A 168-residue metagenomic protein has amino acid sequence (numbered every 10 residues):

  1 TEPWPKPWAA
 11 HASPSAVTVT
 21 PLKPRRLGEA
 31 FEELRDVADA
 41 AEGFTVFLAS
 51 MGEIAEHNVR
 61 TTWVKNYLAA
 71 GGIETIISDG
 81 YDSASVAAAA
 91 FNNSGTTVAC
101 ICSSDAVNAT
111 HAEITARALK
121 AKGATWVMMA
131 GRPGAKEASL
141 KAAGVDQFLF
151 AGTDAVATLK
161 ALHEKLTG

Functional and structural regions predicted by a protein language model:
T1-V46: Intrinsic disorder at enzyme termini
P7, H11, V37, S94 (+3 more regions): Change "in soluble alpha/beta enzymes" to "in soluble alpha/beta proteins
A9, S13, M51-I54, D82 (+3 more regions): Short, glycine-/Ser/Thr-/acidic-enriched flexible segments
V37-C102, N108-A121: Generic long, charged, amphipathic alpha-helical segments
E113, R117-G168: Peripheral docking tails and interdomain loops at the edges of cofactor- or intermediate-handling domains
